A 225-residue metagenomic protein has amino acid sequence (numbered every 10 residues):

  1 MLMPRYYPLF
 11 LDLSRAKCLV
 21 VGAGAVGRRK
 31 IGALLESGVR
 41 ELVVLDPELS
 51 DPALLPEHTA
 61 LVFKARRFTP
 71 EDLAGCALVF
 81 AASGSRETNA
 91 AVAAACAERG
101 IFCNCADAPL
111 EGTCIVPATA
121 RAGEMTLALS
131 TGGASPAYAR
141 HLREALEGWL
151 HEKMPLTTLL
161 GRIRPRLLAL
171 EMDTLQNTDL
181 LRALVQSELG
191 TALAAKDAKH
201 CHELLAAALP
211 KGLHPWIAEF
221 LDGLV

Functional and structural regions predicted by a protein language model:
M1-L55: Hydrophobic, well-ordered beta-alpha structural blocks that scaffold small-molecule cofactor pockets
K17, A77-L78: Structural motif
A25-V26, E87, G133: Residue-level detector of alpha-helix initiation sites
D46, F63-R67, D107: Short loop/edge segments at beta-strand edges and connector loops that shape dinucleotide/nucleotide cofactor-binding
P56, L61, V92-C96: A generic structural signal for well-ordered alpha-helical segments
E57-A74: Glycine-rich, highly charged phosphate/nucleotide-binding loops
L78-S85, N89-V116: ADP-ribose/adenylate-binding Rossmann-like module
G133-V225: An accessory alpha-helical subdomain
